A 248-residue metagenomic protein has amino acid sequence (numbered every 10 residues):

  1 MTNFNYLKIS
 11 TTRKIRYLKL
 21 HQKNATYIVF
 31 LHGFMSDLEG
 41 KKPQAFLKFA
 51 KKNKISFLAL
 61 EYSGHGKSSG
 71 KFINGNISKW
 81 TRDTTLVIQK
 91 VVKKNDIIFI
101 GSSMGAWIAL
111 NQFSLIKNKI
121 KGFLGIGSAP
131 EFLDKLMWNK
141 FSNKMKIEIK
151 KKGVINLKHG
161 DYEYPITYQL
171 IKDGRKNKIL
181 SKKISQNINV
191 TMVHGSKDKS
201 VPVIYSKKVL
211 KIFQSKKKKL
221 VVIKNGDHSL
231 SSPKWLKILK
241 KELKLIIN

Functional and structural regions predicted by a protein language model:
M1-Q22: N-terminal cap/lid segment of alpha/beta-hydrolase-fold proteins
T12, W107, K119-K217, V221-I223 (+1 more regions): The alpha/beta-hydrolase serine catalytic core
A25-G33: Short beta-strand element of the alpha/beta-hydrolase
M35, Y62-K67, P130, D227: Alpha/beta-hydrolase active-site loop signature
M35-K41: Short substrate-entry loop that stabilizes the transition state in hydrolases
P43, L47-S69: Conserved alpha/beta-hydrolase
G66-V91: Catalytic nucleophile-loop/oxyanion-hole region of alpha/beta-hydrolase and closely related hydrolase-like folds
G101-A109: Gly/Ala-rich beta-loop-alpha elbow adjacent to hydrolase catalytic centers
